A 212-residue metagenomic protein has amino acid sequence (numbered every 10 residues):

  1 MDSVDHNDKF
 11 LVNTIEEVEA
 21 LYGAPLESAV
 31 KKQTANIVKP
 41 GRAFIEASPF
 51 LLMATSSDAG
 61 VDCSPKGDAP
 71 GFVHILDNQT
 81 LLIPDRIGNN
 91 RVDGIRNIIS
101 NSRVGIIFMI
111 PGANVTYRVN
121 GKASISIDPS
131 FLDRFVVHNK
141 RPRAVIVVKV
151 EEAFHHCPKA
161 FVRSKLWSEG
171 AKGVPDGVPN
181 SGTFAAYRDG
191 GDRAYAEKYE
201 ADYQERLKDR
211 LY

Functional and structural regions predicted by a protein language model:
M1-Y212: Binding-site signature for planar aromatic cofactors or substrates
